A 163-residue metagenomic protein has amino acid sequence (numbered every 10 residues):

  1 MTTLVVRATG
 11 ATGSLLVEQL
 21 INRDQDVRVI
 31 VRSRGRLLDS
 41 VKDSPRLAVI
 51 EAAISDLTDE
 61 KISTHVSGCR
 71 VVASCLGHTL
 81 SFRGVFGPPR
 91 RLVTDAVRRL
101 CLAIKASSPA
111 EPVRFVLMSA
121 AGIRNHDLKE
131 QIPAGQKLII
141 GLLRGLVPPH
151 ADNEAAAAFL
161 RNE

Functional and structural regions predicted by a protein language model:
T2-D26: N-terminal Rossmann NAD(P)H-binding glycine-rich loop of SDR-like oxidoreductase domains
V6, I30, V72-L76, F115-A121: SDR active-site strand-loop-helix element
T9, R99-V147: Conserved Rossmann-fold NAD(P)-dependent oxidoreductase catalytic core, especially the SDR/UDP-sugar
G13, V93-C101, N153-A157: Short, hydrophobic/amphipathic alpha-helical packing segments that form internal helix faces or helix-helix interfaces
L15-L16, D39, R83-G84, H126-K129: Short glycine-/acidic-enriched loop or helix-start segments at secondary-structure transitions that form or flank
Q25-S33: Conserved glycine-rich Rossmann-like NAD(P)H-binding loop of the short-chain dehydrogenase/reductase
V29, D39-D95, R99: NAD(P)H-binding glycine-rich loop region in Rossmannoid oxidoreductase-like domains and their noncatalytic homologs
R144-E163: Active-site Tyr-X1-5-Lys
